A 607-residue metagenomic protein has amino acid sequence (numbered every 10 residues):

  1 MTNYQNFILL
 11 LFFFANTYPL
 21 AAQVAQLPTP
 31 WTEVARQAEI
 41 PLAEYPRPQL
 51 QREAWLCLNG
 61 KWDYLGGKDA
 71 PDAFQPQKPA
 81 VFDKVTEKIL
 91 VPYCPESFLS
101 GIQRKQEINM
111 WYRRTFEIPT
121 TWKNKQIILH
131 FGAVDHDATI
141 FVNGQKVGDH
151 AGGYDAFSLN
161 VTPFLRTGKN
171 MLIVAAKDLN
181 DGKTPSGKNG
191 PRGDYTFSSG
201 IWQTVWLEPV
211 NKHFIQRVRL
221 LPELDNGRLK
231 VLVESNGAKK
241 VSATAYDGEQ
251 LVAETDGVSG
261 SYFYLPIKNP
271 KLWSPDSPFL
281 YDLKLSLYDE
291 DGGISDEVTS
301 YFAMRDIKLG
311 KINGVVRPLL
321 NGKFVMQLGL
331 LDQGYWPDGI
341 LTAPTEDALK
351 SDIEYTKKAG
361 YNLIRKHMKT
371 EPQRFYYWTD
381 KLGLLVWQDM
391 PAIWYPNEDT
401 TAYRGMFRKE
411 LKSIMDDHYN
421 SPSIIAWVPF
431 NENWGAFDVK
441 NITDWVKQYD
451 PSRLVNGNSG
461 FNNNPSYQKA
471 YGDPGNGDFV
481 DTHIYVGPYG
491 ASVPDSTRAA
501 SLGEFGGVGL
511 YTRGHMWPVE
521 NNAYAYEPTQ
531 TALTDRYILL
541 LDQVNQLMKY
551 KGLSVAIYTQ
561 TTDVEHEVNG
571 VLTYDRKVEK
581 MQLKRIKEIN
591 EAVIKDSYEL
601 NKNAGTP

Functional and structural regions predicted by a protein language model:
M1-Q26, P607: Bacterial Sec-dependent N-terminal signal peptides
Q23-L56: N-terminal pre-domain segments of enzymes
P48, D63-G67, I102, E107-F214 (+2 more regions): Accessory beta-strand-rich segments of carbohydrate-active enzymes
W122-Q126, L165-K169, L265-L280: Short glycine/proline/serine/threonine-rich loop/turn segments at secondary-structure transition edges
V142, G227-G257, F263: Beta-strand-rich binding/interaction modules
V147-G148, V252, V325: Short hydrophobic beta-strand segments in globular cytosolic domains
V218-P222, K284-T356, A592, D596-E599: N-terminal carbohydrate-binding accessory modules
Y355, L363-I589, E599-K602: Substrate-binding/catalytic cleft of secreted carbohydrate-active enzymes, primarily glycoside hydrolases
